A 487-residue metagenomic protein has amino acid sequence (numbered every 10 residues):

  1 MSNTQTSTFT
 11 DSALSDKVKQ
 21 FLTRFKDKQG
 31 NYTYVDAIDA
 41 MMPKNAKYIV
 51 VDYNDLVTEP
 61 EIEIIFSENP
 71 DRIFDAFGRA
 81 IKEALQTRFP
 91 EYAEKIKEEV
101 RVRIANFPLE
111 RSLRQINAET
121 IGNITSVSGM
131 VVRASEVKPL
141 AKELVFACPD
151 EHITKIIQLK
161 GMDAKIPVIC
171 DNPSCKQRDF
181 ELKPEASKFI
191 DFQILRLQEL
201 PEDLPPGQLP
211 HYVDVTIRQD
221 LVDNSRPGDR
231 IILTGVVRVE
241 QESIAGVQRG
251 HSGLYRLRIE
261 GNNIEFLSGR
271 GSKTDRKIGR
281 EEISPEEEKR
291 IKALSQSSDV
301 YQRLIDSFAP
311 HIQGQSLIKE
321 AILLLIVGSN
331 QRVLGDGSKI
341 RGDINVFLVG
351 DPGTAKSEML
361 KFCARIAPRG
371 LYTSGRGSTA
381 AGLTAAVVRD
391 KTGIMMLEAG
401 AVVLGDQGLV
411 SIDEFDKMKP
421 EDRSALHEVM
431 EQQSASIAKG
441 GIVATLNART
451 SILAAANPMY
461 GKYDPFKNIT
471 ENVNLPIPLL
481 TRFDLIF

Functional and structural regions predicted by a protein language model:
M1-D214, R218-D229, T234, V239-R249 (+1 more regions): Long, low-complexity, serine/threonine- and charged-residue-rich intrinsically disordered N-terminal tails that act as
N54-P60, I283-S284, D299-R303: Surface-exposed beta-strand-to-loop junctions that form interaction patches on eukaryotic regulatory domains
A76, A80, A84, R290 (+2 more regions): Residues that form generic nucleotide/phosphate-binding pockets
E98-N106, R114, I124-A141, V145-A147 (+4 more regions): Conserved ASCE/P-loop NTPase catalytic core
R111, Q241-S243, F266-G269, A355-K356 (+1 more regions): Eukaryotic short linear interaction motifs
S225, D229-E242, G253-Y255, N263-F266 (+4 more regions): Alpha-helical coupling/stalk and coiled-coil linker elements that connect catalytic or binding modules and transmit
I232-Q296: Interdomain "pre-motor" coupling segment immediately N-terminal to P-loop NTPase/helicase cores
